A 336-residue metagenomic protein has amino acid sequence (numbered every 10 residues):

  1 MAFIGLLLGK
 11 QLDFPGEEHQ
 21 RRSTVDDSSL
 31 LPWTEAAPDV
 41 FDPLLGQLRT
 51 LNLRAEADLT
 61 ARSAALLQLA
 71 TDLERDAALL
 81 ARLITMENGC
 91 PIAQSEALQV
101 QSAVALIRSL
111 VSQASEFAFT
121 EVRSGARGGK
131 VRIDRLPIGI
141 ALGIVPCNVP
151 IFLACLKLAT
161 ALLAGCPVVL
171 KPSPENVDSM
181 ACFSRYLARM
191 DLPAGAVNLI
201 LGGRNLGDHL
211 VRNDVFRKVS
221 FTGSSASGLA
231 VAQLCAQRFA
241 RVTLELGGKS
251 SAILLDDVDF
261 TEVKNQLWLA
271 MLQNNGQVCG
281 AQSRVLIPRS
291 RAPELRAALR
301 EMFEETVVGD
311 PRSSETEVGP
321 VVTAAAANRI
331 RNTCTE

Functional and structural regions predicted by a protein language model:
M1-G129: N-terminal Rossmann-like NAD(P)+-binding subdomain of aldehyde/semialdehyde dehydrogenases
G9-K10, R132-I133, N275-G276: Short Gly/Pro-enriched turn/cap motifs at secondary-structure boundaries
D27, R62, I84, I107 (+6 more regions): Residue-level signal for inorganic ion chemistry
L45, S63-A70, A81, V104 (+6 more regions): Hydrophobic face of alpha-helices
N52-E56, A70-A77, A81, N88 (+10 more regions): Structural signal for hydrophobic packing residues in well-ordered secondary-structure cores of soluble enzyme domains
T85, A97, R212, N265 (+1 more regions): Phosphate-coordinating loops and pocket residues in cytosolic domains that bind phosphorylated ligands
F119-E262, E315: Rossmann-like NAD(P) dinucleotide-binding subdomain of oxidoreductase/dehydrogenase enzymes
A226-E336: ALDH superfamily catalytic-core signature
